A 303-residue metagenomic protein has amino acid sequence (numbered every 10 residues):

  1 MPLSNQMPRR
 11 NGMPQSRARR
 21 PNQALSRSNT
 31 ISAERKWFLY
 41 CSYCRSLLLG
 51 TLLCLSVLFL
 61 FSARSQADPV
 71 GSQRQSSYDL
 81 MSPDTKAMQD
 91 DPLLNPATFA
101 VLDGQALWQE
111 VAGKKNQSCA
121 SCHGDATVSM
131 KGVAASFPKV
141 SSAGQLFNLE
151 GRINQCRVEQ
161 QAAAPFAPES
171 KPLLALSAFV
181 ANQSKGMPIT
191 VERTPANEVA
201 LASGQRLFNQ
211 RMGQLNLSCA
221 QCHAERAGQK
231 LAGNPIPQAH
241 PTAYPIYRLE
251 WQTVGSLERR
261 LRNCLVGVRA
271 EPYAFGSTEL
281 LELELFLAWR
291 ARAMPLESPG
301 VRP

Functional and structural regions predicted by a protein language model:
P2, P8-R9, P14: Intrinsically disordered, low-complexity proline-rich tandem-repeat tracts
C41-C44, C54: Cysteine-centered motifs
L48, L58-V101, V128, P138-A202 (+4 more regions): Post-cleavage N-terminal segment of exported redox proteins
D90-S121: N-terminal, post-signal-peptide region of Sec/Tat-exported proteins
V111-A112, R211-G213: Short coil/turn linking the two alpha-helices of tandem helical-hairpin repeats
N116-T127, L176, G204, Q214-R226 (+2 more regions): The canonical Cys-X-X-Cys-His
M130-F137, L231-P237: Short cysteine/histidine-rich zinc-coordinating motifs and their immediately flanking basic loops
